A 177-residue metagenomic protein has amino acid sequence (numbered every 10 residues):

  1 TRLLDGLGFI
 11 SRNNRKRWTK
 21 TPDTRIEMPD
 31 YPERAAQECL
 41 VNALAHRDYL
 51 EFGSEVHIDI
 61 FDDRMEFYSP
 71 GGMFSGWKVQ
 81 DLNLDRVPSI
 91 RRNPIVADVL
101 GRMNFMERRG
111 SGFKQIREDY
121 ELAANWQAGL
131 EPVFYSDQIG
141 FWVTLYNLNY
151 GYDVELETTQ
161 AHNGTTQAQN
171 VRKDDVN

Functional and structural regions predicted by a protein language model:
T1-N177: C-terminal regulatory or interaction extensions
